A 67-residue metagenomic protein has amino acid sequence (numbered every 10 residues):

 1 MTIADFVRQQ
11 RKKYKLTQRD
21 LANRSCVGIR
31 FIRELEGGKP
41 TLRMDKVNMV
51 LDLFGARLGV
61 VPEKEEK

Functional and structural regions predicted by a protein language model:
M1-T2, E63: A detector for short, charged/polar N-terminal pre-domain segments
D5-D20, R24: Short basic helix-loop element that most often maps to the first helix and adjoining turn of HTH DNA-binding modules
L16, L21, L35, L51-L53: Generic leucine side-chain signal with a strong bias for well-ordered alpha-helical environments
C26-P40: Recognition helix of helix-turn-helix/homeodomain-like DNA-binding domains that insert into the DNA major groove
G37, P62-E63: Short, conserved catalytic or interaction motifs in soluble domains
D45-V61: DNA major-groove recognition helix of helix-turn-helix/homeodomain DNA-binding modules
E65-K67: Helix-turn-helix/homeodomain-like alpha-helical modules used for DNA recognition and transcription-factor dimerization
